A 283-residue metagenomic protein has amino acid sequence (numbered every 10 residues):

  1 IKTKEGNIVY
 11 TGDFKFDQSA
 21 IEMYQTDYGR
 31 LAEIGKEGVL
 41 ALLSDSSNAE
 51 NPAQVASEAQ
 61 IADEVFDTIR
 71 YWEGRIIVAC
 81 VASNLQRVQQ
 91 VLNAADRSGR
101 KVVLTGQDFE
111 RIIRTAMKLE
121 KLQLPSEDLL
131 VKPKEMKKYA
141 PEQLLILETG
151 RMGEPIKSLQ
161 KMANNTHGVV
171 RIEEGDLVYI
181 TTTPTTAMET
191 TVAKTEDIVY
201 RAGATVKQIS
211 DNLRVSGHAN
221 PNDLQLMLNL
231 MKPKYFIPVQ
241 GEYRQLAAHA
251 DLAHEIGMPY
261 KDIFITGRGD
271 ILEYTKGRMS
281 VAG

Functional and structural regions predicted by a protein language model:
I1-K138, K157-G168, T190-A193: His/Asp/Glu-rich metal-coordinating catalytic cores of metallo-dependent phosphodiesterases/hydrolases acting on
Q89-N93, R97, A116-G283: C-terminal regulatory/interaction regions
